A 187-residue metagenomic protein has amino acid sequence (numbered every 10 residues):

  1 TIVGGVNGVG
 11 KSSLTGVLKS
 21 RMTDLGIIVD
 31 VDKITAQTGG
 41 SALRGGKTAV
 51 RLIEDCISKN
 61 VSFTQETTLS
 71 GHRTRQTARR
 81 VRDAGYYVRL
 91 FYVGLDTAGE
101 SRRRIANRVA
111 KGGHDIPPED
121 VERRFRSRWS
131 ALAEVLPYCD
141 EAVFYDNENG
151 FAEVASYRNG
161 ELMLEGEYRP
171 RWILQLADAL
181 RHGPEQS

Functional and structural regions predicted by a protein language model:
T1-I2: Short hydrophobic/aromatic beta-strand immediately N-terminal to the Walker A/P-loop
V6: P-loop (Walker A) phosphate-binding loop of NTP-binding proteins
G10: Conserved glycine(s) of the Walker
S13-F63: Conserved substrate/cofactor phosphate-moiety recognition/catalytic segment in nucleotide-dependent phosphotransferases
K33-A36, S70, G94-E100, N149-F151: Conserved nucleotide-binding/hydrolysis micro-motifs of P-loop NTPases
R44-D96, R128, V143-F144: Glycine-rich phosphate-binding loop used to anchor ATP phosphates in small-molecule kinases, encompassing both
Y86-L132: A glycine- and Lys/Arg-enriched "phosphate-lid" helix/loop adjacent to the NTP-binding pocket of small-molecule kinases
L136-S187: NTP-dependent small-molecule kinase module
